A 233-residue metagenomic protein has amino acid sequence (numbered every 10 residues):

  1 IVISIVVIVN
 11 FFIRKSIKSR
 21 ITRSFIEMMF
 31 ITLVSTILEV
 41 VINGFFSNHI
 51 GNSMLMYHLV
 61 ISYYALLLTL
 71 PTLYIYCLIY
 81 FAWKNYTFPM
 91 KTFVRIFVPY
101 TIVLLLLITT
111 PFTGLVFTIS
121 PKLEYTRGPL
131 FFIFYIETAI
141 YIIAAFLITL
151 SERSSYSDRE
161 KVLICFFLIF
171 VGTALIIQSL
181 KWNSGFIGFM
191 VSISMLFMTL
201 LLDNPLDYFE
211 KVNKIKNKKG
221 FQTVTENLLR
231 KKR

Functional and structural regions predicted by a protein language model:
I1, V103-L147, S184: Extracellular-loop-to-transmembrane junctions of the mid-late helices
I1-I79, I96-T113, I164-S179: Hydrophobic alpha-helical transmembrane segments of multi-pass membrane proteins
I1-V2, Y57-T69, T126-A139, G188-S194: Alpha-helical transmembrane segments of polytopic membrane proteins
V6-F11, L73-C77, Y135-Y156: Alpha-helical transmembrane segments in multipass membrane proteins, preferentially the mid-helix core
I17, I79-Y86, T118, R153-E160 (+1 more regions): Membrane-interfacial segments
G44-N48, I75, I79, W182-I187 (+1 more regions): A cytosolic-side transmembrane-helix exit/cap motif
L147, S151-K211: Interfacial "cap-and-anchor" motif at the non-cytosolic start of specific transmembrane alpha-helices
K216-R233: Short regulatory alpha-helical coupling segments that immediately precede and/or link into cyclic nucleotide signaling
